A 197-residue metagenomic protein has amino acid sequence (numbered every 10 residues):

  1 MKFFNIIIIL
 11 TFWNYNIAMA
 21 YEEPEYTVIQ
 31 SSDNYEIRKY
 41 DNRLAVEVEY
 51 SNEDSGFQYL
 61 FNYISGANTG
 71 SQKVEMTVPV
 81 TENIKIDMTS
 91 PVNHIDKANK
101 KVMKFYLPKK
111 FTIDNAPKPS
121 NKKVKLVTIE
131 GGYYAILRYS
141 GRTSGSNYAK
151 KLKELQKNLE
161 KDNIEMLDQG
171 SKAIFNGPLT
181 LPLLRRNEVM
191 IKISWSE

Functional and structural regions predicted by a protein language model:
K2-F4, W13-E197: A solvent-exposed interaction/effector surface
